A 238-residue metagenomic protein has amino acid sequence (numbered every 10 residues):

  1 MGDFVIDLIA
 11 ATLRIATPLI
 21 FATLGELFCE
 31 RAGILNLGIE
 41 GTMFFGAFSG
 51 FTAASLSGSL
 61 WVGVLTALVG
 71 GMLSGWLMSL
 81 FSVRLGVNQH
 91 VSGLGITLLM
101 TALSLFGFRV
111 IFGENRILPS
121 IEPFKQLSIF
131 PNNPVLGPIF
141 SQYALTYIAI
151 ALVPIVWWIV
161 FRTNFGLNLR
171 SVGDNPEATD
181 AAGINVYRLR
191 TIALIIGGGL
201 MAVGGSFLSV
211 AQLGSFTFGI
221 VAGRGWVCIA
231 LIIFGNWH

Functional and structural regions predicted by a protein language model:
M1-A22, L35, S49, L56-V62: Membrane-interfacial amphipathic/re-entrant helices at transmembrane-helix boundaries
I9-T12, G41, W61-V69, H90-L94 (+2 more regions): Hydrophobic alpha-helical transmembrane segments
T12, A16-T23, F44, A67 (+9 more regions): Small-residue faces within membrane-embedded alpha-helices
F28-G46, V83-I96, N168, I192 (+1 more regions): Short, non-helical or kinked segments that cap or interrupt transmembrane helices
G58-L103: Alpha-helical transmembrane segments within multi-pass membrane transporters and channels
M100-R162: Transmembrane helix-bundle core of multi-pass membrane transporters and related energy-transducing complexes
P138-F216: Helix-loop-helix "hairpin" substructures at the membrane interface of multi-pass membrane proteins
M201, S215-H238: Transmembrane alpha-helical segments in multi-pass inner-membrane proteins
